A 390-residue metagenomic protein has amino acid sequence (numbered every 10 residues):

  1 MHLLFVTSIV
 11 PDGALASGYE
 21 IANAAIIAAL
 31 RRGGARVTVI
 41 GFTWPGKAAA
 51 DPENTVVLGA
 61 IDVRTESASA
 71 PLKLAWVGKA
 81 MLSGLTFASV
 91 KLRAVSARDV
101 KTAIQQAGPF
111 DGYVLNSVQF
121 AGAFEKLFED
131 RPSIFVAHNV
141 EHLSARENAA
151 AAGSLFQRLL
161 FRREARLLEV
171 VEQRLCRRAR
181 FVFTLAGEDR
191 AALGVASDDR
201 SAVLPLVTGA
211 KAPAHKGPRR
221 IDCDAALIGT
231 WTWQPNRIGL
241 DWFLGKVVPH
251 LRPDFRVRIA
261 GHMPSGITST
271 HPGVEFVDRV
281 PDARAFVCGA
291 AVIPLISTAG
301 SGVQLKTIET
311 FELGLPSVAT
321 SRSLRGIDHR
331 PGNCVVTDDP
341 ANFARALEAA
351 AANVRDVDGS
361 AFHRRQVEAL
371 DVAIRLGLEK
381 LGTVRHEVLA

Functional and structural regions predicted by a protein language model:
M1-A60: N-terminal subdomain of nucleotide-sugar transferases
F42-T102: A conserved catalytic-core segment of Leloir-type glycosyltransferases
P71-V90, I134-R166: Acceptor-binding helix/loop patch of EC 2.4 sugar-transfer enzymes, predominantly nucleotide-sugar-dependent
V95, A352-A390: A charged, aromatic-enriched C-terminal amphipathic alpha-helix characteristic of glycosyltransferases across folds
K101-Q105, E141, G153-V182: Membrane-proximal helix-turn-helix segments that form the acceptor-binding/catalytic region of lipid-linked
V203-P272, F276, V280-G289: Conserved catalytic-core segment of nucleotide-activated headgroup transferases in glycan assembly
A285-G302, L313-L315: Acidic donor-binding loop of glycosyltransferase active sites
K306-T310, P316-T320: Short hydrophobic beta-strand element within catalytic cores of glycosyltransferases and related nucleotide-activated
